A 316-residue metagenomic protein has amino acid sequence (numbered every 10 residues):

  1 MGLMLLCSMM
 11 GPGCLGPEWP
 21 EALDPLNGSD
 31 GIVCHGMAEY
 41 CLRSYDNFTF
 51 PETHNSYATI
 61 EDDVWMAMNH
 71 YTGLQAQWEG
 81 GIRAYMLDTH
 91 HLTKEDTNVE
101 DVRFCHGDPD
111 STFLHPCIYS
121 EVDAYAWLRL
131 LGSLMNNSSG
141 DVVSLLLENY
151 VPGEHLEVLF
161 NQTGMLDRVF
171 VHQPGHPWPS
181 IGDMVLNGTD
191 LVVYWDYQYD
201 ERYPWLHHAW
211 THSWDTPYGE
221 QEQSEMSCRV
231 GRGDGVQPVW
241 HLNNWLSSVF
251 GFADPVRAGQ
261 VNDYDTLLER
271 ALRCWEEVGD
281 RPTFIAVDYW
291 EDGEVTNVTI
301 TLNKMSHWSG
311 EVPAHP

Functional and structural regions predicted by a protein language model:
M1-A22: Secretory targeting signatures
W19-P316: Catalytic cores of phosphodiester-bond hydrolases, prominently lipid phosphodiesterases
